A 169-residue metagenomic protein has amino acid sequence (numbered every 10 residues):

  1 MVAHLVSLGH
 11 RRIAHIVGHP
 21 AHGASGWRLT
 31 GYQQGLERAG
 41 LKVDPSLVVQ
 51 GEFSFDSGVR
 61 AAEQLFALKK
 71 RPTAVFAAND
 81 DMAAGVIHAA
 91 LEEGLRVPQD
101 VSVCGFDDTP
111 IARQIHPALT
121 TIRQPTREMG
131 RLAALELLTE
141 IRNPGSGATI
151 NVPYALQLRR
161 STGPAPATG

Functional and structural regions predicted by a protein language model:
M1-G169: Bacterial carbohydrate/catabolite-sensing allosteric modules
